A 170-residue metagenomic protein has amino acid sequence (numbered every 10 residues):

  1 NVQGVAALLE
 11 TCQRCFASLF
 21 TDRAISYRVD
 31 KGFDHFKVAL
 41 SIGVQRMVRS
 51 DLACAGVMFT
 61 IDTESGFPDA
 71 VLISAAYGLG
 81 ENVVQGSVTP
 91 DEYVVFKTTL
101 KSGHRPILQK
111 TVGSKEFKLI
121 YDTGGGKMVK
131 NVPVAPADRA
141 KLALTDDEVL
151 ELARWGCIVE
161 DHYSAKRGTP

Functional and structural regions predicted by a protein language model:
N1-T169: Nucleotide/phosphate-binding sheet-loop regions of phosphoryl- and nucleotidyl-transfer enzymes
